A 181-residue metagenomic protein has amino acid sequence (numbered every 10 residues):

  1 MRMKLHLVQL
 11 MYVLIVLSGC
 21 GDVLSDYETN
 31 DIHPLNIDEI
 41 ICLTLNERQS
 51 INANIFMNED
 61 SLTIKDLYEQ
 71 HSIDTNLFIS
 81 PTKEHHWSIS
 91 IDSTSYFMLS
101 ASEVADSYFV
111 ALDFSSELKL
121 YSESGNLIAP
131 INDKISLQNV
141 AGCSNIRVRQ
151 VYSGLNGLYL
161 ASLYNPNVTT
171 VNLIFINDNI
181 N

Functional and structural regions predicted by a protein language model:
M1-S18: Sec-dependent bacterial lipoprotein signal peptides
L17-T44: Bacterial Sec-dependent N-terminal signal peptides
T75-S107, S144-Y152: Non-catalytic, beta-strand-enriched accessory regions in extracellular/secretory proteins and membrane protein
I91, A101-S102, V110-F114, L163-N165: Non-cytosolic beta-sheet module surface loops
D106-Y108, V151-V168: Noncatalytic modules at the cell exterior or secretory-pathway interfaces, chiefly beta-strand-rich lectin/adhesion
S115-I131: Short, surface-exposed beta-strand/strand-loop-strand elements in extracellular ectodomains
A129-V140: Solvent-exposed serine/threonine-rich low-complexity stretches and specific carbohydrate-binding patches
N165-N179: Edge beta-strands of jelly-roll/beta-sandwich modules across compartments, strongly enriched in secreted/luminal
